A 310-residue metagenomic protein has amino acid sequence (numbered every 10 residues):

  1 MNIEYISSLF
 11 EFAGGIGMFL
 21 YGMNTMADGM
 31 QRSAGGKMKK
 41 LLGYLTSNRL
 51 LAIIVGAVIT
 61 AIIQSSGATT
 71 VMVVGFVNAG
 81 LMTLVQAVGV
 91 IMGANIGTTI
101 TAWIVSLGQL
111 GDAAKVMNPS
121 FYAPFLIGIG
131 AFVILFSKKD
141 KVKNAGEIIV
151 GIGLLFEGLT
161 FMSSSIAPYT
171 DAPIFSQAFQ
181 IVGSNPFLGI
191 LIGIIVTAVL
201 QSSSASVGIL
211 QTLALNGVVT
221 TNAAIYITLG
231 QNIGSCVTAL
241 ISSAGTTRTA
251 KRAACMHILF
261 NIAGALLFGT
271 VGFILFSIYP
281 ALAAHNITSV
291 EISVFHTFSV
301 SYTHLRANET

Functional and structural regions predicted by a protein language model:
N2-F10, G111-F121, F179-I181, V294: Interfacial loop-to-helix junctions that mark the boundaries of transmembrane helices in multi-pass membrane
I3-L45, R49, I149-L191, I195 (+1 more regions): Helix-loop-helix hairpins and the membrane-proximal interhelical loops of multi-pass alpha-helical transport proteins
I16, A27-Q31, T60-A68, I166-A167 (+2 more regions): Short helix-coil transition sites and intra-membrane helix breaks within transmembrane domains of multi-pass
G36, Y44, G56, T60 (+11 more regions): Alpha-helical transmembrane segments of multi-pass membrane proteins, especially transporters and channels
T46-M72, P186-I209: Hydrophobic alpha-helical transmembrane segments of multi-pass integral membrane proteins, predominantly secondary
I62-T69, V88-I104, S120-F125, L155 (+5 more regions): Membrane-embedded alpha-helical segments of transport systems, primarily multispan ion/solute transporters
M72-A94, A102-F121, T197-G234, S243-T249 (+2 more regions): Membrane-interfacial helix-loop connectors
T303-T310: Conserved small/polar residues in nucleotide/adenosyl-binding loops
